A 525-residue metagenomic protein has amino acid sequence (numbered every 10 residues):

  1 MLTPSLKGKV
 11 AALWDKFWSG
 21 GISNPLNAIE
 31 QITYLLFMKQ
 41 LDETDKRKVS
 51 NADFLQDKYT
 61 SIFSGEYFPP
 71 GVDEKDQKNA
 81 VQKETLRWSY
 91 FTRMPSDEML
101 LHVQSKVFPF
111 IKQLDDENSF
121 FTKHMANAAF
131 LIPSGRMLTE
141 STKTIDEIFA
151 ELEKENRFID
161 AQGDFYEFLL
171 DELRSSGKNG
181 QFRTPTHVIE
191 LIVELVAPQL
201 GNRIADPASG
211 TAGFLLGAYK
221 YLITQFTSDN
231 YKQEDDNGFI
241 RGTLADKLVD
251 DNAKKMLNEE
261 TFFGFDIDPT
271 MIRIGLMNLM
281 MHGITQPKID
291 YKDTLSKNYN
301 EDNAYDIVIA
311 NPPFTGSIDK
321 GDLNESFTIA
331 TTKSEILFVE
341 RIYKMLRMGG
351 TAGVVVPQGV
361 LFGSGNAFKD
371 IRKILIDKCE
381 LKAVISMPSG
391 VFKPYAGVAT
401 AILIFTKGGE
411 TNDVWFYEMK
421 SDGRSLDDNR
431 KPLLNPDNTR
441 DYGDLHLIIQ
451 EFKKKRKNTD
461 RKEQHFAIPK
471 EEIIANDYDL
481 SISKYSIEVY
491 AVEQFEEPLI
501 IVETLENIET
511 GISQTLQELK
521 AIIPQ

Functional and structural regions predicted by a protein language model:
M1-L195, Q199-L200, K288-S296, S386-G390 (+3 more regions): Non-catalytic, mostly N-terminal accessory regions of nucleic-acid modification and defense proteins
A28, I32, I267-I272, T332-I404: Conserved Class I SAM-dependent methyltransferase catalytic core
D42, T211, S296, P313-G316 (+4 more regions): Conserved nucleotide-binding/hydrolysis micro-motifs of P-loop NTPases
E155, G264-D266, T328-T332, Y343 (+2 more regions): Hydrophobic alpha-helical scaffolding
F158, A253-M256, K297-N300, Y343-M345 (+1 more regions): Replace "in large, NTP-powered and nucleic-acid-processing enzymes" with "in large, NTP-powered factors and other
Q181-A310, T315-S317, L323-S326, T332 (+4 more regions): Conserved S-adenosyl-L-methionine
M280, P313, K344-T351, L361 (+9 more regions): Hydrophobic alpha-helix feature that most strongly marks membrane-spanning transmembrane helices and their immediate
E380, K393-G443: C-terminal, active-site-flanking charged/polar segments
